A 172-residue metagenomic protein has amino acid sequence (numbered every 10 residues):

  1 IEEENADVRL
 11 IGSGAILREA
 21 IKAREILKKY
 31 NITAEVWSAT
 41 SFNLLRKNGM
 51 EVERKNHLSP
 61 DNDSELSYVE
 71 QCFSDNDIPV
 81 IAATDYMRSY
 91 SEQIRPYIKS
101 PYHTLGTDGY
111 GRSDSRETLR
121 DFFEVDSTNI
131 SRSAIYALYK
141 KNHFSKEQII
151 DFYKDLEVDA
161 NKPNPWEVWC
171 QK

Functional and structural regions predicted by a protein language model:
I1-K172: Thiamine diphosphate
